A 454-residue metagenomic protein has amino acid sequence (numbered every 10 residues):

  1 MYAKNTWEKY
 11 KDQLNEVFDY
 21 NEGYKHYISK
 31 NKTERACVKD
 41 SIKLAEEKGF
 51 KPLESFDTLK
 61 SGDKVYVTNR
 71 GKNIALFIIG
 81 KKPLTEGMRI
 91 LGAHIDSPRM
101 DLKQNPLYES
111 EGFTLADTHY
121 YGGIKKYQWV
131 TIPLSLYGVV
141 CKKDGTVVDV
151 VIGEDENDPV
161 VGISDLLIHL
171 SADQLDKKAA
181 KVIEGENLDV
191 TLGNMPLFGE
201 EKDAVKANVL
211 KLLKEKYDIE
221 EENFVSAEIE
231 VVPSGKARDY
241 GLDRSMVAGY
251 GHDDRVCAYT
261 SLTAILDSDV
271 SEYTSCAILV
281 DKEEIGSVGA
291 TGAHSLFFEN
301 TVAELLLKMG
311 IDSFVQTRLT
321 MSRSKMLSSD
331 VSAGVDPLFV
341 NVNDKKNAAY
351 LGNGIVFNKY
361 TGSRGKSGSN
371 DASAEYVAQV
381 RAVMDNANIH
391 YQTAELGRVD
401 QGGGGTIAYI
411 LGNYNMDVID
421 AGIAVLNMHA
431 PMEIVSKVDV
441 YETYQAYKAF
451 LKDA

Functional and structural regions predicted by a protein language model:
M1-A454: N-terminal hydrophobic/helix-forming segments and targeting peptides
